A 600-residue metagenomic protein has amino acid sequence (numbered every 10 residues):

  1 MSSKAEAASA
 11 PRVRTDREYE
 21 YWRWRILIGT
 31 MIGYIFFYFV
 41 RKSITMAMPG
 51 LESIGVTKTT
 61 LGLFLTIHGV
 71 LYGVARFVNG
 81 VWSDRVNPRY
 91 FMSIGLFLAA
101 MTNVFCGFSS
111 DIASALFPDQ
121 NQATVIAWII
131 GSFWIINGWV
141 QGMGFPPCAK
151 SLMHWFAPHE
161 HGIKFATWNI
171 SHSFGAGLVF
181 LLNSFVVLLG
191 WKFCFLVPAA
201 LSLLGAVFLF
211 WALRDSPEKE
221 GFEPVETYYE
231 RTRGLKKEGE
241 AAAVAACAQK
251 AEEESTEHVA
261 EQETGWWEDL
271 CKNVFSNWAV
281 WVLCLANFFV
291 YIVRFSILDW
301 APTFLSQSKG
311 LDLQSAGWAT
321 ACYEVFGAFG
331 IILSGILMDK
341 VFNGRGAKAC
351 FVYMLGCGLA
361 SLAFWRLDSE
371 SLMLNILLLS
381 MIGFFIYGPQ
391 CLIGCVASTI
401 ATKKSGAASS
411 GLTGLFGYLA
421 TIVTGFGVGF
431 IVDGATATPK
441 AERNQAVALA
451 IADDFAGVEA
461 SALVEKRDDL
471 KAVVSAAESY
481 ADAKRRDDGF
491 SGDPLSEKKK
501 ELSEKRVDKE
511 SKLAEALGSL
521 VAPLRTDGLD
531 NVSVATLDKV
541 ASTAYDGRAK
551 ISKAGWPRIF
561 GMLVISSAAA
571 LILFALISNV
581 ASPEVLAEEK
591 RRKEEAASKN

Functional and structural regions predicted by a protein language model:
K42, G69-F77, A176-G177, E324-I332 (+1 more regions): Residue-level signature of mid-helix packing/kink "hotspots" within the transmembrane helices of 12-pass Major
I44-M48, F275-I331, Q390, T421-G429 (+1 more regions): Extracytoplasmic gate region of multi-pass secondary transporters
V74-S114: Conserved MFS/SLC helix-loop-helix module at the cytosolic interface between two early adjacent transmembrane helices
R85-L96, K340-M354: Cytoplasmic membrane-interface "Motif A"-like loop-to-helix N-cap segments of 12-TM Major Facilitator Superfamily
F97-A123, L355-S369: C-terminal ends and interior cores of transmembrane alpha-helices in multi-pass membrane transporters/permeases
F133-S171: Cytoplasmic helix-loop-helix junction between adjacent transmembrane helices in 12-TM secondary transporters
W168, H172-E220: Helix-loop-helix hairpin linking two adjacent transmembrane segments in secondary transporters
G346-I393: C-terminal transmembrane helical hairpin of 12-TM major facilitator-type secondary transporters
